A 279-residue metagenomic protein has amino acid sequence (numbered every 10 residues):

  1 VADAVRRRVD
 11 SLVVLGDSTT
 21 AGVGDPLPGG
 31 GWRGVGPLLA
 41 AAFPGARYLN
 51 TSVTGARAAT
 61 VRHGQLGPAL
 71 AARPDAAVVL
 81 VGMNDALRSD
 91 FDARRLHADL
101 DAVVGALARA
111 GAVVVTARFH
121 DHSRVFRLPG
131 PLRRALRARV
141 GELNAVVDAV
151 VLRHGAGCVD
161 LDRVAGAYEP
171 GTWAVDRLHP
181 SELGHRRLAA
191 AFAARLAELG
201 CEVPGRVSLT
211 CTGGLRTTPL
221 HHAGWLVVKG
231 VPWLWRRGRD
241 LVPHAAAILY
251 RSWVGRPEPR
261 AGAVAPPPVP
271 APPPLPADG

Functional and structural regions predicted by a protein language model:
V1-T54, Q65-R73, P267-G279: Serine-esterase "nucleophile elbow" of acetyl-processing enzymes
R6, R153, D176-H179, L183-G279: Conserved catalytic region of serine esterases and O-acyltransferases that act on ester linkages in lipids
A21-D25, A58-H97, D121-H122: Oxyanion-hole/transition-state-stabilizing segment in secreted/luminal serine hydrolases and related acyltransferases
L27-G31, F91-A98, P131-E142, D176 (+1 more regions): Alpha-helix N-cap and loop-to-helix initiation/capping positions
R95-A98, A102-R109, E142-A149: Alpha-helical scaffolding segments of alpha/beta enzyme cores, especially the outer helices of TIM-barrel or partial
R109-V114, A156: A short helix->loop->beta-strand "cap" motif at the edges of active sites that frequently abuts
R124-L161, E182-H185: Substrate-gating cap/lid alpha-helix
